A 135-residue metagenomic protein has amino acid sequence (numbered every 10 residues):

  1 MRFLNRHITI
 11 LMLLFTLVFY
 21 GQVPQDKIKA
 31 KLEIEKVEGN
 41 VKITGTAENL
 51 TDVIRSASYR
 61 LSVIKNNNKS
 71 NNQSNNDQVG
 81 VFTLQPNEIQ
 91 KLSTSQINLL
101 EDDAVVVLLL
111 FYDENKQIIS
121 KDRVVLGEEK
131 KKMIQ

Functional and structural regions predicted by a protein language model:
M1-K27: Bacterial Sec-dependent N-terminal signal peptides
Q22-V41: N-terminal edge beta-strand
K42-E48: Short edge beta-strand/loop segments characteristic of extracellular beta-sandwich folds
N49-S56: A short beta-turn/strand-edge loop motif at beta-sheet boundaries
S58-S62, L110: Beta-strand signatures of extracellular beta-sandwich domains
S62-Q73, E114-K116: Change "in extracellular beta-sheet-rich domains … of secreted and cell-surface proteins" to "in beta-sheet-rich domains
N67-E101: Intrinsically disordered, low-complexity Pro/Gly/Ser/Thr-rich segments with frequent PxxP/GP/PP motifs and embedded
I97-Q135: Terminal connector regions
